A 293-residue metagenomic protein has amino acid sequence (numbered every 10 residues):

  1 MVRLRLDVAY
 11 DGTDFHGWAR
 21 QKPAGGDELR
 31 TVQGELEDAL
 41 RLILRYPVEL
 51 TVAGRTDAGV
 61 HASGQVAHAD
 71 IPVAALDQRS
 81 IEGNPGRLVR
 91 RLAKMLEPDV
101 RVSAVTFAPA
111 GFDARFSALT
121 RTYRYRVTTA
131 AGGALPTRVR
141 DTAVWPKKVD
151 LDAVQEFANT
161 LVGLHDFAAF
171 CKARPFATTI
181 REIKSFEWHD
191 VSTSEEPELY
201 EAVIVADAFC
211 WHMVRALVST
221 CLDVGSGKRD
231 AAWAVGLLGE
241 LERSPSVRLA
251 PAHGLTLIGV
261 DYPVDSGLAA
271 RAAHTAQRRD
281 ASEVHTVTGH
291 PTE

Functional and structural regions predicted by a protein language model:
M1-E293: Structured-RNA-binding interfaces characteristic of tRNA pseudouridine synthases
